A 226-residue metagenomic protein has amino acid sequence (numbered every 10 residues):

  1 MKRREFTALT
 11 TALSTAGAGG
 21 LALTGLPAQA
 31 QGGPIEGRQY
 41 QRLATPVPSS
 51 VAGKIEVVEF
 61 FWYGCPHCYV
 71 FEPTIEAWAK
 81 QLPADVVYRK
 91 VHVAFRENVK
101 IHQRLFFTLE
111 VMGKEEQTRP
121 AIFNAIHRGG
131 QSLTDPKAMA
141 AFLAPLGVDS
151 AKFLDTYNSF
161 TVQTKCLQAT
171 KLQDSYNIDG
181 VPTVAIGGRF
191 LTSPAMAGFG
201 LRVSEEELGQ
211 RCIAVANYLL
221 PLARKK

Functional and structural regions predicted by a protein language model:
K2-K100, A216-K226: Extracytoplasmic thiol/disulfide redox context detector
E5, L146-K226: C-terminal cap of thioredoxin/glutaredoxin-like
G25-P27, D135, N158-S159: Polar helix-capping/helix-linker motif
G64-H67, A94-N98, A125-G129, T161-V162 (+1 more regions): Solvent-exposed loop/turn segments at secondary-structure junctions within structured extracellular/periplasmic domains
V70, E76, K80-A84, E110-K114 (+6 more regions): Sec-exported extracytoplasmic/periplasmic mature domains
E72-A79, H102-F106, R119, P136 (+3 more regions): Extracytoplasmic/secreted envelope proteins and their assembly/folding machinery, especially bacterial periplasmic
P83-M112, Q117-A144: Structural microenvironment flanking redox-active thiols in thiol-disulfide oxidoreductases
